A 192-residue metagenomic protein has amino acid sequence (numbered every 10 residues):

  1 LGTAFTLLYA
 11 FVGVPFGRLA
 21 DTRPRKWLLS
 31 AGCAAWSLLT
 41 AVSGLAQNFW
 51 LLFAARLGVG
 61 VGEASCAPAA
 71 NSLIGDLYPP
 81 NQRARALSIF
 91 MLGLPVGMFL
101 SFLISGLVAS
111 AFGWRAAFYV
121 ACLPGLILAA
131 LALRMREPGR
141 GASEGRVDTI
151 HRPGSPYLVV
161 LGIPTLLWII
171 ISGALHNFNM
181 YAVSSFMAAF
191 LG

Functional and structural regions predicted by a protein language model:
L1-F11: Extracellular/periplasmic helix-loop-helix junction of adjacent transmembrane segments in MFS-like secondary
F11-Q47: Conserved MFS/SLC helix-loop-helix module at the cytosolic interface between two early adjacent transmembrane helices
P24, L45-L51, G62, P79: Helix-breaking motifs and short loop linkers at transmembrane-helix boundaries and internal kinks in secondary membrane
N48-R56, I169: Short hydrophobic/alpha-helical segments at membrane-entry points of transmembrane helices in Major Facilitator
A55-P95: Cytoplasmic helix-loop-helix junction between adjacent transmembrane helices in 12-TM secondary transporters
F90-E137: Helix-loop-helix hairpin linking two adjacent transmembrane segments in secondary transporters
R134-S155: Flexible cytoplasmic inter-helical loops of multi-pass small-molecule transporters
P164-G192: Extracytoplasmic gate region of multi-pass secondary transporters
